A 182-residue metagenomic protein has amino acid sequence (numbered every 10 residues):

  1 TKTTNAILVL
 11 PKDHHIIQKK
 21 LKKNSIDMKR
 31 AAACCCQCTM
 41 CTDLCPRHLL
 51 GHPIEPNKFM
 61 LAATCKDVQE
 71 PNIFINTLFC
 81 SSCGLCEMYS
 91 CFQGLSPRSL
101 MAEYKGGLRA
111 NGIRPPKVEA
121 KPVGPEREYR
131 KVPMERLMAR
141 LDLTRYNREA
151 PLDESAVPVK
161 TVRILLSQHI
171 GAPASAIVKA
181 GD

Functional and structural regions predicted by a protein language model:
T1-Q93, R98-G106: Redox cofactor-anchoring modules in respiratory/redox and cofactor-processing assemblies
D13, M60, P158, I170-A172: A generic structural micro-environment signature that highlights single residues at secondary-structure boundaries
G51, P71, L78-L166: Flanking helices and flexible, charged tails adjoining ferredoxin-like Fe-S electron-transfer domains in multi-subunit
I164, I170-D182: Short beta-strand segments of a lipoyl-like beta-sandwich/carrier module
